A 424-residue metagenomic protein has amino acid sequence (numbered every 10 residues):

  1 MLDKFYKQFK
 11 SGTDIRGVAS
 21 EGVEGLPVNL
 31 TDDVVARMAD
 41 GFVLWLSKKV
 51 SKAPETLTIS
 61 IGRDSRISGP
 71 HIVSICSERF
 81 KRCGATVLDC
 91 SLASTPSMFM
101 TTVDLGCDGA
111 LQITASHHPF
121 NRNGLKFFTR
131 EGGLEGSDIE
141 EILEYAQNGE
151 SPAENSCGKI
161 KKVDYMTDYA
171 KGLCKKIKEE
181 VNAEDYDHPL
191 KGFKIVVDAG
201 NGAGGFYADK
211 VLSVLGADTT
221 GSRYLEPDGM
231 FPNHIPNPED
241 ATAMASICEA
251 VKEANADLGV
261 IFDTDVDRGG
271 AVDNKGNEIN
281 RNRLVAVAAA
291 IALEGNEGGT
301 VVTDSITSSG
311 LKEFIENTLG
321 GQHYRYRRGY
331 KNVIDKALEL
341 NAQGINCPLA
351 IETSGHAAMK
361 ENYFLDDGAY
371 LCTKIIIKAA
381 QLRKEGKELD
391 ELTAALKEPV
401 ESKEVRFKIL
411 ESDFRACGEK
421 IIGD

Functional and structural regions predicted by a protein language model:
M1-C76, R82-C83, K159-G192: An N-terminal, well-structured beta->alpha segment
L44, K48, K52, T58-R122 (+1 more regions): N-terminal small/polar loop signature for handling phosphorylated ligands or for N-terminal nucleophile
S51-D64, L88, K194-V196, G299-S305 (+1 more regions): Short glycine-rich phosphate-binding loop at a beta-alpha junction
V87-P96, E278-R281, T303-D304, R325-R327: Active-site nucleophile and cofactor-binding loops and adjacent substrate-binding regions of central metabolic enzymes
D108-R122, A250-D273, E278, G321-R325 (+1 more regions): Glycine-rich phosphate-binding loop
F120-N121, T129-G136, E144, S246-G320: Replace "Mg2+/Mn2+-dependent" with "divalent metal-dependent
N123-V251: Gly/Ser/Thr-enriched, mixed-charge loops and adjacent short helices that form phosphate/oxyanion-binding elements
E297-D424: Phosphate-binding and adjacent anionic-ligand microenvironments
